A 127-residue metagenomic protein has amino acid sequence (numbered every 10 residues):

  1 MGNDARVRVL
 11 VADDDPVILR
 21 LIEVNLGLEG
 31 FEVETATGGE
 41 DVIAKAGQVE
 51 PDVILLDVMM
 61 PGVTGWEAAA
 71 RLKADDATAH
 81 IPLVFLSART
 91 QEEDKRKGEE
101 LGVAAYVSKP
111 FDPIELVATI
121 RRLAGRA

Functional and structural regions predicted by a protein language model:
R20-L28: Charged docking surfaces used in two-component/phosphorelay signaling
G30-T37, K45: Short hydrophobic/Thr-rich beta-strand motif most characteristic of the beta2 strand and flanking loop of CheY-like
V49-L55: Active-site beta3 strand of CheY-like receiver
D57, S87: Active-site residues of response regulator receiver
M60: Receiver (REC) domain active-site loop signature in two-component systems and cognate sites in sensor histidine kinases
A104: Short, glycine/charged-rich "phosphate-handling" switch motifs in NTP-dependent and phosphotransfer domains
F111-R121: C-terminal output helix
